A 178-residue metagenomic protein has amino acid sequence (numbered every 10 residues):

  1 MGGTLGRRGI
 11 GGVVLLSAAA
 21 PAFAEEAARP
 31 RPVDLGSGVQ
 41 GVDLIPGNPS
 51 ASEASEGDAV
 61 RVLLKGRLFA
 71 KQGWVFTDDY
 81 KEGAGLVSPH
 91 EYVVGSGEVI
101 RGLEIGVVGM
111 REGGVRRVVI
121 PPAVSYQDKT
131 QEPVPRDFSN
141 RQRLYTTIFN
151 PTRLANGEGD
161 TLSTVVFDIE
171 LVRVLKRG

Functional and structural regions predicted by a protein language model:
G2-G178: Cross-family detector of peptidyl-prolyl cis-trans isomerase
